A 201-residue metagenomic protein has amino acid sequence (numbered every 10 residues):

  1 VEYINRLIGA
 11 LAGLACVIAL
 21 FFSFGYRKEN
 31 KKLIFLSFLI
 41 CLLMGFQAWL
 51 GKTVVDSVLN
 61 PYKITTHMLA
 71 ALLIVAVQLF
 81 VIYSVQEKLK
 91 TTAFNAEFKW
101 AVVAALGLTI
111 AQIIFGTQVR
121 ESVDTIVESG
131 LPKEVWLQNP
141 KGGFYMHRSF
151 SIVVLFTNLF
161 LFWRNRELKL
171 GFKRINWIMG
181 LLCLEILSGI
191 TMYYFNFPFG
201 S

Functional and structural regions predicted by a protein language model:
V1-S201: Polytopic transmembrane helical bundles with strong interfacial aromatic enrichment
